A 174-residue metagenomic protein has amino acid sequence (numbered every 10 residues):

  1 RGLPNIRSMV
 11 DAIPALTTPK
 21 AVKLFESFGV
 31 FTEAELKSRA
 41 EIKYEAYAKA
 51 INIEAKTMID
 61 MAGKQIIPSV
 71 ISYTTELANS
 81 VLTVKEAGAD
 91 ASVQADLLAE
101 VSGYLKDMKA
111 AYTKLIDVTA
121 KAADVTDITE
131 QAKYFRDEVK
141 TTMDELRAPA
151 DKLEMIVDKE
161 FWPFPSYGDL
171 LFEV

Functional and structural regions predicted by a protein language model:
R1-V174: C-terminal amphipathic alpha-helical interaction region
